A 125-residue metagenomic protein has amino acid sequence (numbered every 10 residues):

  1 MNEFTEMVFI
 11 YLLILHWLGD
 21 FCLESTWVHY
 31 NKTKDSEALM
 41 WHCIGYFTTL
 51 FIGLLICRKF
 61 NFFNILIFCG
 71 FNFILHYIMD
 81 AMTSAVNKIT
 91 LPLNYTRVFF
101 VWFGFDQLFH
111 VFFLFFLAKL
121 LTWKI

Functional and structural regions predicted by a protein language model:
M1-I125: Hydrophobic alpha-helical transmembrane segments
